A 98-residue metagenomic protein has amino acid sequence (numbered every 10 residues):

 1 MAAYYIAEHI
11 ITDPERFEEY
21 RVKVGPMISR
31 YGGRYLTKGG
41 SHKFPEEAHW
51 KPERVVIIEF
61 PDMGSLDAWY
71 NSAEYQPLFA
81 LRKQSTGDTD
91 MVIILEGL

Functional and structural regions predicted by a protein language model:
M1-N71, Y75, L95-L98: Short S/T/G/P-rich N-terminal loop/turn motif that feeds into the first structured element of a domain
Y75-R82: Low-complexity, intrinsically disordered Gly/Pro/Thr-rich segments
K83-L98: C-terminal end-helix/capping segment
